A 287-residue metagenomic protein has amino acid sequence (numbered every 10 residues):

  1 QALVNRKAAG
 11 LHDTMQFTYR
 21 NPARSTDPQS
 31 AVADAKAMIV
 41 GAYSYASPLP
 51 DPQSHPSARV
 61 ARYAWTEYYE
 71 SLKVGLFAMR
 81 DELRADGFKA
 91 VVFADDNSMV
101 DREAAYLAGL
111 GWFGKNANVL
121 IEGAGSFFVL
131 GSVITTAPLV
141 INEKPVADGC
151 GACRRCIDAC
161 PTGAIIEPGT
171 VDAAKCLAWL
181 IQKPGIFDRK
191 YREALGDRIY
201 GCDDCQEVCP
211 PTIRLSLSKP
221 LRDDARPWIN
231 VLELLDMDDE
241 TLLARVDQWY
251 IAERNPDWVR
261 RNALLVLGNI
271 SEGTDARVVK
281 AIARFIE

Functional and structural regions predicted by a protein language model:
Q1-G149: Auxiliary alpha/beta "docking" domains used to position bulky ligands
L120-P145, D172-Y191, D239-L243: Short, charged low-complexity linear segments at domain edges
R155-A178, G185, R198-Y200, D204-L221 (+1 more regions): Iron-sulfur cluster-binding cysteine motifs and their immediate structural context in ferredoxin-like electron-transfer
Q182, Y250-N255, R284-E287: Short coil turns that connect the paired helices of HEAT/ARM alpha-solenoid repeats
R189-D224, T241-Q248, A252, W258-L265: C-terminal amphipathic alpha-helical segment
L242-R245, G273-I286: Amphipathic alpha-helical scaffolding segments comprising HEAT/armadillo-like alpha-solenoid repeats
R260-G273, E287: Structural detector for internal amphipathic alpha-helices that build alpha-solenoid repeat scaffolds
